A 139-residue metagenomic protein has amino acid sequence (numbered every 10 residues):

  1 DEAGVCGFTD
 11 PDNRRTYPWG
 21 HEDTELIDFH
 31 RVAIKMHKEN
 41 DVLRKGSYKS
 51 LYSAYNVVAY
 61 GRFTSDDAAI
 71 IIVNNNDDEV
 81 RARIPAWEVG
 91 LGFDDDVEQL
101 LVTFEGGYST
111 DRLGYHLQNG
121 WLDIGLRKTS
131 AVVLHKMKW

Functional and structural regions predicted by a protein language model:
D1-T24, Y52: Aromatic/acidic polysaccharide-binding cleft in carbohydrate-active enzymes
E2, A33, I70, N74 (+2 more regions): Conserved, mostly hydrophobic/aromatic
E2-G4, S65, N75-D78, A131 (+1 more regions): Short, glycine-/Ser/Thr-/acidic-enriched flexible segments
A3, D10, L43-Y48, Y52-N56 (+2 more regions): Alpha-amylase-like alpha-glycosidases and glucanotransferases acting on alpha-linked glucans and related
P18-L51: Aromatic- and carboxylate-lined catalytic core of secreted/periplasmic carbohydrate-active enzymes
L51-L91: Carbohydrate-binding surface patches
W87-G107: Solvent-exposed beta-hairpin/edge-strand motifs
R112-W139: C-terminal beta-strand-rich structural cap/linker in extracellular carbohydrate-active enzymes
